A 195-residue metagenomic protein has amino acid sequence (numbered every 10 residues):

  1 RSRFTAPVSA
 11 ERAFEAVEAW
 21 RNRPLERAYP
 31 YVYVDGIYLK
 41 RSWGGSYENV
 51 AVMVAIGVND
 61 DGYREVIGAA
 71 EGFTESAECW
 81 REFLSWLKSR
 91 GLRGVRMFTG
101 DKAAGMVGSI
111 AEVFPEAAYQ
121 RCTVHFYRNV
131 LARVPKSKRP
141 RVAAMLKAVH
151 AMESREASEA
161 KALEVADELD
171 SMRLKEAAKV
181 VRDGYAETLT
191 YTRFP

Functional and structural regions predicted by a protein language model:
S2-R3, R121: Conserved RecA-like helicase motor-core motifs
R3-T5, S9-T99, A104, G108 (+2 more regions): RNase H-like nuclease fold core
P115-A132: Inter-helix linker motif
Y127, L131, P135, R182-A186: Short amphipathic alpha-helical "interface-anchor" segments enriched in bulky aromatics
P135-K136, P195: Residues that cap or delimit alpha-helices
S137-S154: A polyampholytic, Gly/Pro-enriched intrinsically disordered region
M152-P195: Acidic/histidine-rich catalytic cores and adjacent linkers of DNA breakage/strand-transfer/modification proteins
